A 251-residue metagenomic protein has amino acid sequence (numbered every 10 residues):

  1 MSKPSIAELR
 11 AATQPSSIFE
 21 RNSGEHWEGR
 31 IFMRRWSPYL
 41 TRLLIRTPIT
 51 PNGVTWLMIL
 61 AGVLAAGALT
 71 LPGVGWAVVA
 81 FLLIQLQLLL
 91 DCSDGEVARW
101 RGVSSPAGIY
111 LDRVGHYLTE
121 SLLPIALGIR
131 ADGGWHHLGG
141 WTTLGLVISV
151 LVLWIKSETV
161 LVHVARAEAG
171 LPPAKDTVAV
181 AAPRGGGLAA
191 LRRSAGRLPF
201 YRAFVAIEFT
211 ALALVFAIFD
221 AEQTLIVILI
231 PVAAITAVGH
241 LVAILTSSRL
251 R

Functional and structural regions predicted by a protein language model:
S2-T41, R113-R251: A feature for the membrane-embedded catalytic helix bundles of lipid/isoprenoid biosynthetic enzymes
S23-H26, P48-N52: Active-site flanking loop/helix segments enriched in acidic
I31, L44-I49: Membrane interface segments of multi-pass transport proteins and intramembrane proteases
R42-L43, E96-W100, L245: C-terminal ends of transmembrane helices
P51-A107, P124: Membrane-embedded alpha-helical segments that form the functional core of polytopic membrane enzymes, especially those
P106-V114: Membrane-interface alpha-helices at helix entry/exit sites of multi-pass transporters
